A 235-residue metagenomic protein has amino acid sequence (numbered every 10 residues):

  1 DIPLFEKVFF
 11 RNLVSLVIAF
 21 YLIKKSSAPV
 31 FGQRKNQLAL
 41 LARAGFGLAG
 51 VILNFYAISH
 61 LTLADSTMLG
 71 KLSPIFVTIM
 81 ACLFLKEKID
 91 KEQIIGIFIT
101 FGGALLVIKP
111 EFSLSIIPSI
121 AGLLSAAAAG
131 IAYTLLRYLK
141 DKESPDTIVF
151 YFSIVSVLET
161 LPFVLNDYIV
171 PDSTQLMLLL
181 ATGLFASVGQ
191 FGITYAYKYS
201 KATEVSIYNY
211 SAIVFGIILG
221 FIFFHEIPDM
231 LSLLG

Functional and structural regions predicted by a protein language model:
D1-L4, A19, F112-I169: Transmembrane alpha-helical segments that form core, pore/gating elements of small-molecule transporters/exporters
P3-S15, Y56-S73, S115-A128, D172-A186 (+1 more regions): Structural signature of hydrophobic alpha-helical transmembrane segments
F10, T67-L72, L139, E143-V155 (+1 more regions): Helix-helix packing/entry segments at the starts of transmembrane helices
L16-A42, K91, D141-E143, I154 (+2 more regions): Membrane-interface interhelical linkers
F20, A44-I52, P74-I79, A104 (+5 more regions): Hydrophobic/small/kink-forming positions within alpha-helical transmembrane segments of polytopic membrane proteins
R34-G45, I89-F101, P118-L123, K142-I154 (+1 more regions): Cytoplasmic-side transmembrane-helix entry/capping segments in multi-pass membrane proteins
E92-I108, L231-G235: Hydrophobic transmembrane alpha-helices of multi-pass small-molecule transport proteins
V214-G235: C-terminal-most transmembrane helix of multi-pass membrane proteins
